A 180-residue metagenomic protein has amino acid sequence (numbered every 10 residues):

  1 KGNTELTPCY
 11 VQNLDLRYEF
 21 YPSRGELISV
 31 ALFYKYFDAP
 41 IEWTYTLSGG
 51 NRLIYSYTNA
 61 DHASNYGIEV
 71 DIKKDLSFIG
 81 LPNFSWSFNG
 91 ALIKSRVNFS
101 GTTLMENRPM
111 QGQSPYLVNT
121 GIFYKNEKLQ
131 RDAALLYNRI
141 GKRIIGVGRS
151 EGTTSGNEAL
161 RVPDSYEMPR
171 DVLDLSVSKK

Functional and structural regions predicted by a protein language model:
K1-L14, I28, L32-T58, G141-T154: Surface-exposed extracellular loop regions of Gram-negative outer-membrane beta-barrel proteins, predominantly
K1-T4, L53-A60, T102-P109, A159-D164 (+1 more regions): Extracellular loop and loop/strand-boundary signature of outer-membrane beta-barrel proteins
P8, F20, K74-L76, Y124-N126 (+1 more regions): Residue-level signature of outer-membrane beta-barrel architecture
Y10-N13, L117, V172: Short, conserved clusters of charged catalytic residues that mark active-site and nucleotide-handling motifs
R17: Small/polar-residue-rich segments within soluble enzyme cores
L27-F37, I54-V147: Gram-negative outer-membrane beta-barrel transporters
D171-K180: C-terminal structured "cap/appendage" subdomains that terminate the fold
